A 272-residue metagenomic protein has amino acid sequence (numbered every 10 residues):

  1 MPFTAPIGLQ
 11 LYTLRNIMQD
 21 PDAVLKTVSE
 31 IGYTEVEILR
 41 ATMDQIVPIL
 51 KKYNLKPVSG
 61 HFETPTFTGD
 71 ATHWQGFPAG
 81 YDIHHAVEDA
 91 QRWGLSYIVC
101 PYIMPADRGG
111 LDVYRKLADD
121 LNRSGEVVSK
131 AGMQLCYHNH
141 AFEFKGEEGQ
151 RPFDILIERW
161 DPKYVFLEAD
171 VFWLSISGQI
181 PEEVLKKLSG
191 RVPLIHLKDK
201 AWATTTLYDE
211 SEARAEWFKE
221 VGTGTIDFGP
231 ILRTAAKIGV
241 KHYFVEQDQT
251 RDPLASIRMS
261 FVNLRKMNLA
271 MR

Functional and structural regions predicted by a protein language model:
M1-S96, V262-R272: N-terminal pre-domain/capping segments
A5-L11, V36-I38, P57-F62, I98-C100 (+4 more regions): Hydrophobic faces of well-ordered beta-strands that scaffold small-molecule active sites in alpha/beta enzyme cores
R15-Q19, T34-P48, T64-Y81, P105-R115 (+4 more regions): Acidic-and-aromatic substrate-binding clefts and catalytic sites of carbohydrate-active enzymes
E35, T72-F166, L254: Active-site acidic/histidine proton-transfer and metal-coordination neighborhood in alpha/beta enzyme cores
I49-T66, L121-V128, D154-P162, F228: Alpha-helix-loop-beta-strand connector modules within alpha/beta enzyme cores
V128-T225: Acidic/histidine-rich catalytic cores of soluble enzymes
T234, Q249-R272: Aromatic-rich peripheral "rim/lid" segments of glycoside hydrolase catalytic domains that contact and position glycan
